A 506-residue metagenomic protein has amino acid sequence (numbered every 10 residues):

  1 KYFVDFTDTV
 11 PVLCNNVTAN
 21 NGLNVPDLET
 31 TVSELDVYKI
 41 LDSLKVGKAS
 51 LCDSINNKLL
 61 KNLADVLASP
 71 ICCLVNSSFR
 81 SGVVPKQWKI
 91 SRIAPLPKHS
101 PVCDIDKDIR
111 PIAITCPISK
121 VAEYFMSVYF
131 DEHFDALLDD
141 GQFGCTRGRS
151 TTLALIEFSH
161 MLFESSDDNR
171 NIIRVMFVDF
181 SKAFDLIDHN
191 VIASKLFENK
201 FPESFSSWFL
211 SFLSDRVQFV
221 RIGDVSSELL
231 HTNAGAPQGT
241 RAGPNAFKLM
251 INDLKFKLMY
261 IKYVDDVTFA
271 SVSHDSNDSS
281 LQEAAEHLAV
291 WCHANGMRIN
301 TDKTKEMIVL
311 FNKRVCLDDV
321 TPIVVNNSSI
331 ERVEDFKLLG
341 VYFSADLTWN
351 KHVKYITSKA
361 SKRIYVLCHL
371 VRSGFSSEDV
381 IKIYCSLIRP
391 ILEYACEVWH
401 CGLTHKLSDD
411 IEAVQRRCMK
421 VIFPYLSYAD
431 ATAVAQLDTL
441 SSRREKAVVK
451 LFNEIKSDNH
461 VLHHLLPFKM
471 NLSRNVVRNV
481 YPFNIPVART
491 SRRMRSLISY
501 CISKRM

Functional and structural regions predicted by a protein language model:
K1-D106, A113, P117, V121 (+6 more regions): Surface-exposed loop/turn segments and immediately adjacent short secondary-structure elements within folded domains
Y2-F3, V37, L51, I71 (+20 more regions): Mobile genetic element proteins and their domesticated derivatives, centered on retroelements and DNA transposons
N24-D27, G223, E283-E286, R298-E334: Short, conserved micro-motifs composed of acidic
V46-I55, I93, D104-I114, L153-F197: Conserved catalytic palm subdomain of right-hand nucleotidyl-transferase polymerases, strongest for RNA-directed enzymes
I90-I93, R110, Q142, T146 (+9 more regions): Catalytic palm active-site di-aspartate
D106-L138, I156-E157, S181-F184, T232-L258 (+2 more regions): Conserved pre-motif C helix in the palm subdomain of viral-like polymerases
R147, Y263-V264, W291-K313, L338-K456: Non-catalytic, peripheral interaction segments enriched in hydrophobic/basic residues
V178-Y263, V272: Conserved polymerase palm-domain catalytic core
